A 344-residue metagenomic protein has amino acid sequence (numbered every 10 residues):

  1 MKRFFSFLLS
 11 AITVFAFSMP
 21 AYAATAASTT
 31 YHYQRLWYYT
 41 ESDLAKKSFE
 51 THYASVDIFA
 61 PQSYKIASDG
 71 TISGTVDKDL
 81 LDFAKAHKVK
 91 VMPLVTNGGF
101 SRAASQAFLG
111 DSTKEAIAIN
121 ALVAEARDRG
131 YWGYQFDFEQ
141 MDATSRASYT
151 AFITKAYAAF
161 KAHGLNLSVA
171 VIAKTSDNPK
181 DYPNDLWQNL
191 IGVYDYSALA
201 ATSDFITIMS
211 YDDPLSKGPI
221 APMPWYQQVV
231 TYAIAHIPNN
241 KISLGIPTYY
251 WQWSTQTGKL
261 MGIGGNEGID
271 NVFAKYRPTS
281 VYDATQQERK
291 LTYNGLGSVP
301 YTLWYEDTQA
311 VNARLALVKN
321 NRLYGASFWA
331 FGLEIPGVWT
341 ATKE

Functional and structural regions predicted by a protein language model:
F15-A27: Sec-dependent signal peptide cleavage junction
T25-A121: Glycan-recognition patch characteristic of GH18 chitinases/ENGases and related GlcNAc/peptidoglycan-binding proteins
Y38-Y53, S112-R127, Q188-L199, E306-K319: Short, acidic/polar
F59, F136, I206, L244 (+2 more regions): Conserved, mostly hydrophobic/aromatic
I66-T96, M141-A170, P224, P336: Aromatic-lined substrate-binding rim segments of carbohydrate-active enzymes
F100-R102, K241, I246-R314, E344: Glycan-binding loop/region signatures in secreted carbohydrate-active enzymes
D142-K275: Substrate-binding surface in catalytic domains of secreted glycosidases
R314-E344: Acidic/aromatic/glycine-rich contiguous surface patches that form carbohydrate-binding/processing clefts and analogous
